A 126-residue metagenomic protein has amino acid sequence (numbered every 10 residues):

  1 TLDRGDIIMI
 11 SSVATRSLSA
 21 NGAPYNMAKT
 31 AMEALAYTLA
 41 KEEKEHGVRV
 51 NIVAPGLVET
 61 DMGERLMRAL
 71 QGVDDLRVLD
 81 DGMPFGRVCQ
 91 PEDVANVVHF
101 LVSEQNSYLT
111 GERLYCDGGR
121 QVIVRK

Functional and structural regions predicted by a protein language model:
T1-D6, E42: A short helix-coil junction within the Rossmann-fold of NAD(P)-dependent oxidoreductases
S12: Residue(s) in the substrate-gating loop at a strand-loop-helix junction that position the organic substrate next
S17, H99, T110-K126: Short C-terminal tail/terminal secondary-structure segment of NAD(P)H-dependent dehydrogenase/reductase domains
A28: Active-site helix of classical SDR
K41-E45, S107: Alpha-helical segment proximal to the catalytic Tyr-Lys
E45, L57-G82, R125-K126: A glycine/serine/threonine-rich, flexible loop-to-helix segment that serves as the NAD(P) cofactor-binding "lid"
R49-E59, V102, Y115-D117: Conserved SDR Rossmann-fold cofactor-binding beta-strand/turn motif
M83-V94: A conserved structural motif in NAD(P)-dependent oxidoreductases
